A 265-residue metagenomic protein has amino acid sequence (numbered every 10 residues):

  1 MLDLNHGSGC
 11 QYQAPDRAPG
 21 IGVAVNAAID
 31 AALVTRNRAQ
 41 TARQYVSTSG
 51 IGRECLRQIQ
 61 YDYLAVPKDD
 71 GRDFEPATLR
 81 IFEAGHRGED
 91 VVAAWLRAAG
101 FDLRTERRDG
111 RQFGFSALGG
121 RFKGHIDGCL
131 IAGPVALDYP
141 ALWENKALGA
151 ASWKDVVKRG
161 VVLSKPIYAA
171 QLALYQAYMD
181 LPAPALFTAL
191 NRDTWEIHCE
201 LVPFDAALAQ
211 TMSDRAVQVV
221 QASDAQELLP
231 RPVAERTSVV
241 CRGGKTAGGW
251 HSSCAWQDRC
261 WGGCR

Functional and structural regions predicted by a protein language model:
M1-L142, G149-A151: Metal-dependent nuclease catalytic cores that hydrolyze phosphodiester bonds in DNA/RNA, characterized by
R17-G20, D155, R159-K165, L174 (+1 more regions): Metal-dependent nuclease catalytic regions and adjoining charged, substrate-binding loops involved in nucleic-acid end
D62-L64, K146, L190, Q257: Structured loops at beta-to-helix junctions and adjacent beta-edge loops in soluble globular domains
R87, V91, K123, I167-L174 (+1 more regions): Short, well-structured alpha-helical interface segments that form or flank functional binding sites
V91, L96, Q171, E227-R231: Noncatalytic linker/hinge segments flanking ATPase motor cores
R108-R111, K146-L148, L181, L190-R192: An acidic- and aromatic-residue-enriched active-site/binding cleft used to recognize and process polar
P140, K146-A169: Conserved helix-adjacent loop modules within structured domains
